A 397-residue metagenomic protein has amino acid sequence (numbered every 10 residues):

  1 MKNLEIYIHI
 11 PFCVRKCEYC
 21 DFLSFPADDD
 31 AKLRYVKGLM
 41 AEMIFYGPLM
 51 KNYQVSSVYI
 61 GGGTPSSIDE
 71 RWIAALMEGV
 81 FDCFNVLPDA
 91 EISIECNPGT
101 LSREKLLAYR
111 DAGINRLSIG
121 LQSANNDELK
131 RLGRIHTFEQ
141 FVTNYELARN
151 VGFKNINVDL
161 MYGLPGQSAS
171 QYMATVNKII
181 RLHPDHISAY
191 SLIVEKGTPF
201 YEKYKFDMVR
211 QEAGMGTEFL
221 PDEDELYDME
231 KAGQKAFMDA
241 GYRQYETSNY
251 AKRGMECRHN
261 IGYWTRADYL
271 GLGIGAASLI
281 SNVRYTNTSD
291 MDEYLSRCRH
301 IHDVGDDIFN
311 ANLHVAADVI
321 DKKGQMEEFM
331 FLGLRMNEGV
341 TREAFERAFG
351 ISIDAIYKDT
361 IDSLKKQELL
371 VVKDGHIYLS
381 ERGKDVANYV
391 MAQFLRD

Functional and structural regions predicted by a protein language model:
K2-I10: Immediate flanking context of iron-sulfur cluster ligation sites
K2-N3, S24-P48, Y53-I351: C-terminal scaffold of the Radical SAM
P11-S24: Local cysteine-cluster metal-coordination motifs and their immediate loop/turn environment, predominantly Fe-S cluster
F345, I361-Q367: Basic amphipathic alpha-helical segments that dock to polyanions
I351-S363: Short amphipathic alpha-helical interaction segments
K366-G375: A short, conserved structural fragment
H376-S380: Minor-groove-contacting beta-hairpin "wing" of winged helix-turn-helix DNA-binding domains
R382-D397: Short, amphipathic alpha-helical interaction segments positioned at domain boundaries
